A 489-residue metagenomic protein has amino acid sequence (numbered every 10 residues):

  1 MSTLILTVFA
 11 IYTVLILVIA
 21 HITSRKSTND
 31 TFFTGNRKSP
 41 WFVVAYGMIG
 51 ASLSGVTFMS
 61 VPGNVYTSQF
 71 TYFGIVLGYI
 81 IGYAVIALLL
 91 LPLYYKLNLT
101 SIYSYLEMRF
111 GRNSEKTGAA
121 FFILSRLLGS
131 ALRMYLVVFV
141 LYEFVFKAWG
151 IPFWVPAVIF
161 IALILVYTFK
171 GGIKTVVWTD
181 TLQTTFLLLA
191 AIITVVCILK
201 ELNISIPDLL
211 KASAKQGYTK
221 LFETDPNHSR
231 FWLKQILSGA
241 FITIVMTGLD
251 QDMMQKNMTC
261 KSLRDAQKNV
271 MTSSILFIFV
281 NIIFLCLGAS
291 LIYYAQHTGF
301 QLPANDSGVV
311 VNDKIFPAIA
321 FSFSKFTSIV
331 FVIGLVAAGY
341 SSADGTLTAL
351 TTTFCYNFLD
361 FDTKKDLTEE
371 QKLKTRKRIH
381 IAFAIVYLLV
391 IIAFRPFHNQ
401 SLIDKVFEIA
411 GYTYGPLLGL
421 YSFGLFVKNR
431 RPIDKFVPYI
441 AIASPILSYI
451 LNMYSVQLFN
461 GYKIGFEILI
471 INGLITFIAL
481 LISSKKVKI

Functional and structural regions predicted by a protein language model:
M1-I489: Membrane-embedded helix-loop-helix hairpins and adjacent transmembrane boundary segments in multi-pass transporters
